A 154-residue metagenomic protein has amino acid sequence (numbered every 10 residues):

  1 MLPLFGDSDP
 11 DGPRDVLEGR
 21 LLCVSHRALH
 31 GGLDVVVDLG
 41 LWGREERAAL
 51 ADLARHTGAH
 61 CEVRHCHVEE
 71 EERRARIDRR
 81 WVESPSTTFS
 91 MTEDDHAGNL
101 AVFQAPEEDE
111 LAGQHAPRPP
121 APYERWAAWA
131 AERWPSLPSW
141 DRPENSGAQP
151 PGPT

Functional and structural regions predicted by a protein language model:
M1, W42, H67-R73, A121-Y123: Conserved nucleotide-binding/hydrolysis micro-motifs of P-loop NTPases
M1-L33, R79: Conserved substrate/cofactor phosphate-moiety recognition/catalytic segment in nucleotide-dependent phosphotransferases
L4-S8, H56-P106, D141-N145, Q149 (+1 more regions): A glycine- and Lys/Arg-enriched "phosphate-lid" helix/loop adjacent to the NTP-binding pocket of small-molecule kinases
R14-L22, R44, H67, E93-L100: Amphipathic alpha-helical transducer elements in NTP-driven molecular machines
V24, L50-D52: Aromatic/hydrophobic pocket-lining residues that form π-stacking "cages" and hydrophobic walls in ligand
G31-V35, H60-E62: Loop/turn-to-beta-strand initiation segments
D38-R47: Acidic, metal-coordinating catalytic cores used for nucleic-acid/nucleotide bond scission and strand-transfer chemistry
A101-T154: NTP-dependent small-molecule kinase module
